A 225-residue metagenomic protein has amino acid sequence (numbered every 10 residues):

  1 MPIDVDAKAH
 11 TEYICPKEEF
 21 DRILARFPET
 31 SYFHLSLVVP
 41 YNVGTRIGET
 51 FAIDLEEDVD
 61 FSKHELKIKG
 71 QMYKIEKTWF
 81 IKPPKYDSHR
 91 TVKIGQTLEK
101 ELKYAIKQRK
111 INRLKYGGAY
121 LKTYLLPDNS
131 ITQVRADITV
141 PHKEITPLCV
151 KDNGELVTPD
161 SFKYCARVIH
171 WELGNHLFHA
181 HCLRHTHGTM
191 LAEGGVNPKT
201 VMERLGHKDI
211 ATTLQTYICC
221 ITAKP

Functional and structural regions predicted by a protein language model:
M1-I47, F51-I53, H89, N112: Basic, Lys/Arg- and aromatic-enriched nucleic-acid-binding interface segment
P2, I53-D137: Conserved tyrosine-mediated DNA breakage-rejoining catalytic core shared by Y-recombinases
D6, I14, M72, L205-P225: Catalytic-site neighborhood detector that most strongly recognizes the C-terminal catalytic loop/helix of tyrosine
D21-T30, V43, V92, I111-G118 (+4 more regions): Short, basic (Lys/Arg/His-rich) helix/loop patches that form interaction surfaces in the mid-to-C-terminal regions
L24-F27, D54, K63, I106 (+1 more regions): Short, flexible helix/strand-to-coil boundary loops that buttress conserved ligand/catalytic motifs in alpha/beta
S36, F61-S62, I68, K77-T78 (+7 more regions): Extended hydrophobic-aromatic, low-complexity segments
V38-N42, F51, E65-K67, E101 (+6 more regions): Generic alpha-helical hydrophobic packing signal
